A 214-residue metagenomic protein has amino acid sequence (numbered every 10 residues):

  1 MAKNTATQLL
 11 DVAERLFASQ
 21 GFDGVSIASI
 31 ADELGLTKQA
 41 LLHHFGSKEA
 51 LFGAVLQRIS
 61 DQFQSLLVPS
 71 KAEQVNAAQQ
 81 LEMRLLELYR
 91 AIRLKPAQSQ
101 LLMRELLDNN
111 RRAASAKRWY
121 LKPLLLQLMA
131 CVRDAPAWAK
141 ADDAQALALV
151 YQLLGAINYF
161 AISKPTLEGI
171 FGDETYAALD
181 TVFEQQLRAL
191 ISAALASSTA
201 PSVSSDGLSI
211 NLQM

Functional and structural regions predicted by a protein language model:
M1-N4, Q8, A200-M214: N-terminal intrinsically disordered/low-complexity leader segments
T5-Q8, V12-A50, A54-V55: Helix-turn-helix
A54, V68-Q98, W138-L153, I210-L212: Hydrophobic alpha-helical connector segments
Q57-Q62: Short, basic, alpha-helical segments at the C-terminal edge of helix-turn-helix-like DNA-binding modules
Q64-S65, R111-A137, A148, D180-S192: Amphipathic alpha-helical packing segments from all-alpha helical-bundle domains
L94-S115, I162-I170: Amphipathic alpha-helical segments used for helix-helix packing
K122-V150, A156, D173, A194-V203: Hydrophobic alpha-helical bundle segments that form small-molecule/ligand-binding pockets
D142-T166, A178, V182-A193: Hydrophobic alpha-helical segments that form the core of small-molecule binding pockets and/or dimer interfaces
